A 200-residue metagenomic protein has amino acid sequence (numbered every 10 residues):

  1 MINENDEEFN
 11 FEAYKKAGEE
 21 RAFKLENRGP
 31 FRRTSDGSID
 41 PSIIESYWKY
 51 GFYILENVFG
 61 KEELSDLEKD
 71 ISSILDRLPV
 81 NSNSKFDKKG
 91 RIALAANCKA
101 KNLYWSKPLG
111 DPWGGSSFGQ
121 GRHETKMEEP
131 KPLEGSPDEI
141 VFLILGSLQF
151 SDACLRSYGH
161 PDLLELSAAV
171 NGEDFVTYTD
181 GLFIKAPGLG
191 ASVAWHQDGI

Functional and structural regions predicted by a protein language model:
I2-K49, E56-A194: Non-heme Fe(II)-dependent double-stranded beta-helix
W195-I200: Acidic, His- and aromatic-enriched active-site or binding-groove loops in soluble protein domains that engage sugars
